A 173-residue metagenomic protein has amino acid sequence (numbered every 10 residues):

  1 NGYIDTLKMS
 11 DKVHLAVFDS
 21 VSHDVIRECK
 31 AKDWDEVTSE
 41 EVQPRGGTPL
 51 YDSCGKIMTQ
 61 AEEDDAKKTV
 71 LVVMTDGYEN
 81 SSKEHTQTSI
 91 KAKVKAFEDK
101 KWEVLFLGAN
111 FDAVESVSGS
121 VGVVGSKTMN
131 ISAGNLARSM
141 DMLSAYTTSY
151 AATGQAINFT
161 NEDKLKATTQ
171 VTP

Functional and structural regions predicted by a protein language model:
N1-P173: Acidic, low-complexity intrinsically disordered regions
